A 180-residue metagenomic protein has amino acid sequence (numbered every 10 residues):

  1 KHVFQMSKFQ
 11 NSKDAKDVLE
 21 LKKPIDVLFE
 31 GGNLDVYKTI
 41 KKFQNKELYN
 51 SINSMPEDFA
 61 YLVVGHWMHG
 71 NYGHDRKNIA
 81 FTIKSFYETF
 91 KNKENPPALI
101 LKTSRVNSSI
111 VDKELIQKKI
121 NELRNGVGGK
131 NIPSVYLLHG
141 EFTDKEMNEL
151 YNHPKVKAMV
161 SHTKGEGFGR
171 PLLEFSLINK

Functional and structural regions predicted by a protein language model:
K1-E47: A short, active-site helix/loop in glycosyltransferases that binds the activated sugar's phosphate group
H2-S12, G65-G70, E149-L150: Short regulatory "switch" loops immediately downstream of catalytic or recognition motifs within protein catalytic
P24-D26, A60-Y61, P96-I100, K157-M159 (+1 more regions): Beta-sheet entry/capping signal
E30-E149: Conserved catalytic-core segment of nucleotide-activated headgroup transferases in glycan assembly
T143-K157, L177: Short acidic alpha-helix that forms the nucleotide-activated donor recognition element in Leloir-type transferases
K164: Aromatic "clamp/platform" in nucleotide-sugar-dependent glycosyltransferases that forms part of the donor/acceptor
G169-L172: Short glycine/serine-rich donor-binding loops of glycosyltransferases
